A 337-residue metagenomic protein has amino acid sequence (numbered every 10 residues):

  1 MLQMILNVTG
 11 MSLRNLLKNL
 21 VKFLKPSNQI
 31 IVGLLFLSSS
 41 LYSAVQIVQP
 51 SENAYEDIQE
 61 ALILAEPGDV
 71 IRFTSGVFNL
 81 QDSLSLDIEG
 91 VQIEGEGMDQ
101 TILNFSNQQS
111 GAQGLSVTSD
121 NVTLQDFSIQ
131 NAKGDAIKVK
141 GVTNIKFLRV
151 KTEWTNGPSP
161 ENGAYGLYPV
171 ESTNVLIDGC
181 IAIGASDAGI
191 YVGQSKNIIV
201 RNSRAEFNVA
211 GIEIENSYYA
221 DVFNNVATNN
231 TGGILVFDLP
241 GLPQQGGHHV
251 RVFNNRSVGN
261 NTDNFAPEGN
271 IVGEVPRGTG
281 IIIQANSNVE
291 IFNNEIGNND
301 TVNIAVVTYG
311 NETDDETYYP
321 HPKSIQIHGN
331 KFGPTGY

Functional and structural regions predicted by a protein language model:
M1-L24: N-terminal secretory signal peptides that target proteins for export/translocation
Q29-S39: Bacterial N-terminal signal peptides
L41-E60, V77: Right-handed parallel beta-helix/beta-solenoid
Q49-E56, V70, G90-G134, N156: Right-handed parallel beta-helix/beta-spiral solenoid domain characteristic of secreted/periplasmic
I58-L64, N79-I88: Short, T/G/N/S-enriched strand-turn elements that build extracellular solenoid repeat scaffolds
Q81, F105-L115, N131-K138, S159-P169 (+5 more regions): Extracellular beta-strand/beta-solenoid scaffold signature
E96-D99, D120-N131, T143-N156, T173-A188 (+5 more regions): Right-handed parallel beta-helix
